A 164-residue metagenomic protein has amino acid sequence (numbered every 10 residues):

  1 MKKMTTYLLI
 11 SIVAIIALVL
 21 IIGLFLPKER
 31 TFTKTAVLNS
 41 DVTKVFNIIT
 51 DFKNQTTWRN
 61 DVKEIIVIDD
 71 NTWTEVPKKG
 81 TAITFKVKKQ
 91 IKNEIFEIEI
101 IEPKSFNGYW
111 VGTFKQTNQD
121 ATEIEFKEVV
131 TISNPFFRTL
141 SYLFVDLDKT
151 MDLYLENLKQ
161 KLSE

Functional and structural regions predicted by a protein language model:
T6-I66: Hydrophobic ligand-binding cavity/cleft-lining segments
T31-T33, G80-F85, F106-V111: Short, surface-exposed coil-to-beta transition loops
N39-V42, K88-N93, T113-E123, Q160-E164: A short, structured loop/turn motif at beta-sheet edges
K44-I49, Q55, W73, V87 (+3 more regions): Hydrophobic pocket/interface hotspot
I49-K53, R59, P77, L155 (+1 more regions): Sec/Tat-exported extracytoplasmic proteins
K53-T84, K88: Short beta-edge strand/loop motif at the mouth of beta-sheet-based domains
K78-G80, Q90-N93, P103, V129-T131: Solvent-exposed coil/turn segments that connect beta secondary-structure elements in extracytoplasmic/periplasmic
I100-L153, L158-Q160: Beta-strand/loop substructures that line and gate deep hydrophobic ligand-binding cavities in soluble
